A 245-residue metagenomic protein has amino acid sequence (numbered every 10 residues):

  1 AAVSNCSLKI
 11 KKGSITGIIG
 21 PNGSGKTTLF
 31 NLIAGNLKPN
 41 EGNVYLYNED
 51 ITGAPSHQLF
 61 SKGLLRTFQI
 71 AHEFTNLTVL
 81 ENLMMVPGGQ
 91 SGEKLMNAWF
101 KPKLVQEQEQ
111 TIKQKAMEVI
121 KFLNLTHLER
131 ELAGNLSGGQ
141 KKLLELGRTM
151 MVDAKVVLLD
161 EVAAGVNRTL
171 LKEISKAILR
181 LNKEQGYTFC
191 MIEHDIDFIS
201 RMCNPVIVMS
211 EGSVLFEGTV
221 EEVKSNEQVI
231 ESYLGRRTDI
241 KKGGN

Functional and structural regions predicted by a protein language model:
I19-P21: The feature captures the beta-strand-to-loop junction immediately N-terminal to the Walker
A34: Helix-to-loop junction immediately C-terminal to a conserved catalytic motif
G42-E49, S61-K62: Conserved ABC transporter NBD signature motif
M96-L128, K176-L179: Conserved ABC ATPase "signature" region
L132-L136: Conserved ABC ATPase signature
E161-V162: Walker B catalytic motif
